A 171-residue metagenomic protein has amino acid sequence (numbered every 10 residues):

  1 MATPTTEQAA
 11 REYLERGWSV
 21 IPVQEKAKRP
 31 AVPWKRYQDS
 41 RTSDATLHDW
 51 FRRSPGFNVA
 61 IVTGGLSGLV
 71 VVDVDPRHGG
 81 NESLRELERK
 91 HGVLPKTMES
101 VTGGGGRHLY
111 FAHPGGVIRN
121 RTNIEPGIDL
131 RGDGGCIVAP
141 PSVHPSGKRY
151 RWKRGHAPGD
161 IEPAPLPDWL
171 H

Functional and structural regions predicted by a protein language model:
M1-H171: Conserved phosphate/metal-binding and DNA-contacting active-site motifs used in DNA phosphodiester-bond processing
